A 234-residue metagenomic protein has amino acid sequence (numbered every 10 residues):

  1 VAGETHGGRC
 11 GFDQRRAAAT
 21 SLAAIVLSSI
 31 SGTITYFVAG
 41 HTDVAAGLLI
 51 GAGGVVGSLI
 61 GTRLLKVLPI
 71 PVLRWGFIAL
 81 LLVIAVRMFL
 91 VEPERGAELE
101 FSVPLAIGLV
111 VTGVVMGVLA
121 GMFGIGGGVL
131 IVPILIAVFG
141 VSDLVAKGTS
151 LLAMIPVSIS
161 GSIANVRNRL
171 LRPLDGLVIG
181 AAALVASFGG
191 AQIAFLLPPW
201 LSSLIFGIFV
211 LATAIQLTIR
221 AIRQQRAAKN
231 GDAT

Functional and structural regions predicted by a protein language model:
V1-T5, S160: N-terminal signal-anchor/start-transfer transmembrane helix
E4, G8-R9, Q14, I34-M122 (+4 more regions): Juxtamembrane transmembrane-helix boundary motif
A18, D143-L151: Small-residue hotspots at the loop-to-helix junctions and early N-terminal turns of transmembrane alpha-helices
A19, A23-G32, L152-I159, V185-A186: Membrane-embedded alpha-helical segments of transport systems, primarily multispan ion/solute transporters
G127: Short, conserved catalytic or interaction motifs in soluble domains
L152, I163, R172-P173: Hydrophobic secondary-structure block in the mid-to-C-terminal portion of proteins
